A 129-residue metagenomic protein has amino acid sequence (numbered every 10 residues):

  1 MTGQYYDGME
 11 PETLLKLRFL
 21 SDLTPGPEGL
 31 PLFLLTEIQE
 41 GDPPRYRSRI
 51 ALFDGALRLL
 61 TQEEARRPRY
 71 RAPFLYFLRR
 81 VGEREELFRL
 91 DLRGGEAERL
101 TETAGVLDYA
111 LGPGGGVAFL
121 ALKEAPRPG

Functional and structural regions predicted by a protein language model:
M1-F19, R45, L52-R66, L90-V106: Multi-bladed beta-propeller domains
T2-P11, L15, E28-L30, R80 (+3 more regions): Non-transmembrane, interaction-prone segments in cytosolic or luminal domains
Y5-G8, L34-E37, L75: Short secondary-structure boundary micro-motifs
L17-L32, T61-L78, A97, T103-A118: Conserved beta-propeller blade repeats
E28-G29, D42-P44, A56-L57, E83 (+2 more regions): Intrinsic-disorder/low-complexity loop/linker signature
L35-R49, E64-R66, F77-F88, E102-L107 (+1 more regions): A flexible loop/linker signature enriched in serine peptidases of the S9 family
